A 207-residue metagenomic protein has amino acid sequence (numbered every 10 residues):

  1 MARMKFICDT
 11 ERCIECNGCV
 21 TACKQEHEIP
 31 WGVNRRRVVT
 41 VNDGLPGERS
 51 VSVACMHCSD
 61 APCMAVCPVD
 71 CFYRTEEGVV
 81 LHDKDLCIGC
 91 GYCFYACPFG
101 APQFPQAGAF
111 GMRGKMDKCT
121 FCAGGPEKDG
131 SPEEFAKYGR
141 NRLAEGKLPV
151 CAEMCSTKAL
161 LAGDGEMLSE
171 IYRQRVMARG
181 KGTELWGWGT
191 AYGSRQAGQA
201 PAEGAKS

Functional and structural regions predicted by a protein language model:
M1-S207: Non-ligating segments of multi-cofactor redox enzymes
